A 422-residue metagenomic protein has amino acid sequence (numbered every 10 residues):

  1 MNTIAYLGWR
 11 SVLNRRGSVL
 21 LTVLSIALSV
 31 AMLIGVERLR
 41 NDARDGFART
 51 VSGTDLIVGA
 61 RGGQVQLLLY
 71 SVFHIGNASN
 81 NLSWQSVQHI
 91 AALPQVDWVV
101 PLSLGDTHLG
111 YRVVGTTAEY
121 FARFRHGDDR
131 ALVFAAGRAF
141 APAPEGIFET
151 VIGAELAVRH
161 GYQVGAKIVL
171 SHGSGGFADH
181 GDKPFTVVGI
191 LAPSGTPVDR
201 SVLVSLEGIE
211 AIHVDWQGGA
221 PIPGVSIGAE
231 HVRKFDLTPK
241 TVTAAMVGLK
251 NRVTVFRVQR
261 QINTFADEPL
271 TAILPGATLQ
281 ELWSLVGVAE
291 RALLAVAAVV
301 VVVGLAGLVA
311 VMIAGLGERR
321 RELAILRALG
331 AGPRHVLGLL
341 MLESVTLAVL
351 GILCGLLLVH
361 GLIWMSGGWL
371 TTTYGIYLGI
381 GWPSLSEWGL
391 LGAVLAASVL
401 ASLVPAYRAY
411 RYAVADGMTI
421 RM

Functional and structural regions predicted by a protein language model:
M1-I34, D45, M341: N-terminal Sec/SRP start-transfer signal
V12, R327-R334, Y412, R421-M422: Short helix-to-coil transition segments within interhelical loops that connect adjacent transmembrane helices
L21-M32, G287-A310, S344-G355, L390 (+2 more regions): Alpha-helical transmembrane segments of integral membrane proteins
A31-R123, R130, R138, E145 (+3 more regions): Hydrophobic, regular-secondary-structure patches
T107-E119, G127-P221: Hydrophobic secondary-structure segments that place a key small or acidic residue at a functional site
D179-T186, I190-E290: Mechanotransmission and gating elements of multispan inner-membrane complexes involved in transport and envelope
V300-V303, I313-G367, G389, A396-A397 (+1 more regions): Transmembrane alpha-helical interface segments in multi-pass membrane proteins
L353-A393, L403-D416: Short helix-loop junctions at transmembrane helix boundaries
